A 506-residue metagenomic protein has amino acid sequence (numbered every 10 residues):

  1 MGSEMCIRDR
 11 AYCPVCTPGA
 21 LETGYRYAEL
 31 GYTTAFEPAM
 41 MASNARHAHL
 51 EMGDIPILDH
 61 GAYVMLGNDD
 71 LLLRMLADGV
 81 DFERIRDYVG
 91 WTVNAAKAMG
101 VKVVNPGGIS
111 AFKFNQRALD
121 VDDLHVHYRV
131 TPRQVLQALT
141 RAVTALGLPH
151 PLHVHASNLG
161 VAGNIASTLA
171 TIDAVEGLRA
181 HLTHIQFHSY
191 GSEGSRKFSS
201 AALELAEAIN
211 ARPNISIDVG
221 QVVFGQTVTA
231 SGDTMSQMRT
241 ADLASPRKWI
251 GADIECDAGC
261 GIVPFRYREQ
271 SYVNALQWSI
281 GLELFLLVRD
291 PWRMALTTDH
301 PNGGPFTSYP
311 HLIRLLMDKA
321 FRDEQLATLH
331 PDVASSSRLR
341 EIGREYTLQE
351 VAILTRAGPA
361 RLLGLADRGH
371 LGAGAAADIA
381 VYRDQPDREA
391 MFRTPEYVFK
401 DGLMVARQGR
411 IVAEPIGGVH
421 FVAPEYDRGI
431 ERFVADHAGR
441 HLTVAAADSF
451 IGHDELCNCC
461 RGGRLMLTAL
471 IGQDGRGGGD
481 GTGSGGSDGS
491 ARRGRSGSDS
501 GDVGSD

Functional and structural regions predicted by a protein language model:
M1-E4, R8-L124, G462: Divalent-metal coordination cores built from histidine and acidic residues
M1-S3, R8-T34, A156, L287-M294 (+1 more regions): Active-site microenvironment of metallo-dependent hydrolases
Y12, F36-P38, H184, D218 (+1 more regions): Active-site neighborhood of phospho(di)ester-bond hydrolases with catalytic His/Asp-centered motifs
T17-L21, P38-A42, R129-R133, H150 (+12 more regions): Conserved structured core elements
S43-R46, N68-L72, G108-F112, L159-A166 (+8 more regions): Flexible loop/turn segments at secondary-structure boundaries
D59-G67, D173-H184, A320-F321: Acidic, His- and aromatic-enriched active-site or binding-groove loops in soluble protein domains that engage sugars
V80-N105, I109-M294: Histidine/acidic residue-rich metal-binding segments in metalloenzymes
V222-G225, H300, A375-I379: A glycine-rich phosphate-binding loop feature that marks nucleotide/adenosyl-phosphate handling sites
